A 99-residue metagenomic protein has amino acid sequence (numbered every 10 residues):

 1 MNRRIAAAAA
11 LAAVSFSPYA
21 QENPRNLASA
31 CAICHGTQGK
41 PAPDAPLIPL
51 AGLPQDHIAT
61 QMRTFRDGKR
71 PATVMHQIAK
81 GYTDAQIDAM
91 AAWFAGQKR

Functional and structural regions predicted by a protein language model:
M1-A7: Bacterial N-terminal signal peptides that target proteins for export
S15-S17: N-terminal signal peptide c-region/cleavage motif recognized by signal peptidases
Y19-L27: Cleaved targeting-peptide boundary
E22, G39-R66, H76-K80: Gly/Gly-Pro-rich "capping" loops immediately C-terminal to redox-active cysteine motifs in periplasmic/lumenal
L27-A30, P54, Q61, P71-V74 (+1 more regions): Stable alpha-helical elements in mature extracytoplasmic
S29-T37, M90: The canonical Cys-X-X-Cys-His
H35-P41, A95-G96: Detector for the c-type heme attachment site
R70, A79-R99: C-terminal capping alpha-helices of c-type cytochrome domains
